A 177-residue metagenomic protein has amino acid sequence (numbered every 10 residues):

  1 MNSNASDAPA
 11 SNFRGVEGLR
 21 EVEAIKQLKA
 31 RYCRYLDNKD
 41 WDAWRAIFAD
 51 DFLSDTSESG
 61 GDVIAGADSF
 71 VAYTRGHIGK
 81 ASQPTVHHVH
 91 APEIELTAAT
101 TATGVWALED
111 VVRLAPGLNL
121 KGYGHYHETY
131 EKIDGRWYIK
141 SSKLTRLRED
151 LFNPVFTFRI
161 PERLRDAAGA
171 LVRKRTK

Functional and structural regions predicted by a protein language model:
M1-N38, D42-A46, D50: Short, low-complexity N-terminal intrinsically disordered segments enriched in polar/charged residues
N2-F13, G79-K177: A beta-strand edge to alpha-helix "cap/lid" segment located at domain peripheries
A10, V16-E17, K29, D55 (+3 more regions): Residue-level detector of alpha-helix boundaries and kinks
R20, D62-A65, L118: A structural signal for alpha-helical segments
Q27, A65, H125: Short, well-structured alpha-helical interface segments that form or flank functional binding sites
D40, L53, Y138-K140: Short amphipathic alpha-helical segments with coiled-coil-like heptad repeat character
D42-L108: A solvent-exposed, acidic/Ser-Thr-rich amphipathic alpha-helical stretch
